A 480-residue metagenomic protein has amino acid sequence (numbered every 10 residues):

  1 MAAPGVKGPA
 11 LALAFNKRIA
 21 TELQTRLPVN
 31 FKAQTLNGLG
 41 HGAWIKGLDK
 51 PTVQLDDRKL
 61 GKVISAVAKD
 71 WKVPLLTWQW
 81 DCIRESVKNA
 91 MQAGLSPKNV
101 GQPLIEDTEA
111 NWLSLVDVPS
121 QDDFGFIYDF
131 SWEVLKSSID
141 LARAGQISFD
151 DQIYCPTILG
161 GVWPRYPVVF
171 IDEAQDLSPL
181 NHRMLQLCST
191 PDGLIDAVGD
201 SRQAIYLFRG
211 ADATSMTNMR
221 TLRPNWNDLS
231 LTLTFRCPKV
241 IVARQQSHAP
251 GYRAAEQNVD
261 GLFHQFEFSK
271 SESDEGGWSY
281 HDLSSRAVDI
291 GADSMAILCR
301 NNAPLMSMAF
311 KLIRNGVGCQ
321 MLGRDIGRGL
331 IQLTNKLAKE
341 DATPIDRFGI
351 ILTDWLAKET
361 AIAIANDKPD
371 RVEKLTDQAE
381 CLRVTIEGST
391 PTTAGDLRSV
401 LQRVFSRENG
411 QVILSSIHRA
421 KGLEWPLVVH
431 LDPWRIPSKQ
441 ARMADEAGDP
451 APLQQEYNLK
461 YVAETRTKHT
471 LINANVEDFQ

Functional and structural regions predicted by a protein language model:
M1-T52, T465: P-loop NTPase Walker
V6-T21, K32, V198, L231-L233 (+2 more regions): Conserved RecA-like ASCE P-loop NTPase motor core of nucleic-acid helicases/translocases
K7-P9, N30, K46-K59, W226 (+2 more regions): Short, polar/flexible loop-turn hinges at active-site or ligand-entry regions and domain interfaces
F15-R18, Q34-N37, V168, Q175-H264 (+8 more regions): Conserved helicase motor core of SF1/SF2 NTP-dependent helicases
G40-S96: A basic- and aromatic-enriched beta-loop-alpha substructure that forms the phosphate/nucleotide- and DNA/RNA-contacting
I45-L55, A243-H248, Q332-E340: Short, surface-exposed amphipathic charged segments that create phosphate/polyanion-binding patches used for binding
K72-F170, P179-M184, A197, L207: Accessory N-terminal region flanking or inserted into the helicase ATPase core in nucleic-acid motor proteins
N335-A474, D478: Conserved helicase C-terminal RecA-like lobe
